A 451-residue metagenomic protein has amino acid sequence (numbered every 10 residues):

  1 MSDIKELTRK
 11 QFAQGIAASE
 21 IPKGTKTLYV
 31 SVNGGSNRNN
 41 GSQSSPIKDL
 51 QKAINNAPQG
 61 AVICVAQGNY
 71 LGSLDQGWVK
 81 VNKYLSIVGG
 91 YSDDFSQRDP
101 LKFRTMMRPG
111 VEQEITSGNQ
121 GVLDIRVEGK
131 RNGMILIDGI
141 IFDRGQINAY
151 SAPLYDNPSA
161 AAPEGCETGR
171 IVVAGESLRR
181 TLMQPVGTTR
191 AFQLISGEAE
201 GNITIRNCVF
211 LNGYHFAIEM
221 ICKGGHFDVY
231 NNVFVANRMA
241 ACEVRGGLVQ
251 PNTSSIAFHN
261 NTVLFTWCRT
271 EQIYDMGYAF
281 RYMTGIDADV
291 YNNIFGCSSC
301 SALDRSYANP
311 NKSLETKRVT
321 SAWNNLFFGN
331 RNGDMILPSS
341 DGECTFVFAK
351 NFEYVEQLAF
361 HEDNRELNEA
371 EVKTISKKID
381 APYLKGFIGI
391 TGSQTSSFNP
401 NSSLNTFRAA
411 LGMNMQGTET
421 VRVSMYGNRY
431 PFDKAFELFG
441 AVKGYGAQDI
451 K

Functional and structural regions predicted by a protein language model:
M1-K52, N69, I450: Right-handed parallel beta-helix/beta-solenoid
S2-P22, E356-K451: Surface beta-loop-beta hairpin patches that serve as ligand-binding interfaces in beta-rich domains
Q14, L50-K52, Q59-S86, G90-Q97 (+1 more regions): N-terminal extracellular ligand-recognition/capping segment immediately after the signal peptide
E20-G24, N56-A57, V79-V81, E128-K130: Extracellular/periplasmic catalytic domains that process cell-envelope and extracellular macromolecules
T25-K26, Q59-V62, Y291-N292, W323: Loop/turn elements at helix/coil->beta-strand transitions in domains of secreted/extracellular proteins
L74-Q76, Q97, V111-E112, T116-V122 (+10 more regions): Short glycine/acidic-rich loop motifs that flank beta-strands on beta-rich extracellular proteins
Y84-E164, T168, G175-R180: Right-handed parallel beta-helix/beta-spiral solenoid domain characteristic of secreted/periplasmic
G89, G133-Q146, P163-T181, E200-F216 (+5 more regions): Right-handed parallel beta-helix
